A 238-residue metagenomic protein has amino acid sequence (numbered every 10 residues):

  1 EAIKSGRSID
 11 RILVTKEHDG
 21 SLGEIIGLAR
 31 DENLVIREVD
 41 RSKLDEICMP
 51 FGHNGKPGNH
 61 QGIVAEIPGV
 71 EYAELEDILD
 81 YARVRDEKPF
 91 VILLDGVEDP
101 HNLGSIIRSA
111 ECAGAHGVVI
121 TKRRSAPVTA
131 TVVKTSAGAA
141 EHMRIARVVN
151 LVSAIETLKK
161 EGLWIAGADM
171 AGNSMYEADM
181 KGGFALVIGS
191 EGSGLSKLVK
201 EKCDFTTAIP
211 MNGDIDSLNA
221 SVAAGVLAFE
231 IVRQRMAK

Functional and structural regions predicted by a protein language model:
E1-S8, V14, D19, E24-L34 (+2 more regions): RNA substrate-binding interface of SAM-dependent RNA methyltransferases
E1-Y81: N-terminal positively charged helical leader segments and presequences
V39-D40, D95, T121-K122, M143 (+3 more regions): Short beta->alpha connector loops at strand-helix junctions that form conserved, small/polar/Pro-enriched
K134-A139, K197-K238: Structured adenosyl-cofactor binding patch, chiefly the S-adenosyl-L-methionine
